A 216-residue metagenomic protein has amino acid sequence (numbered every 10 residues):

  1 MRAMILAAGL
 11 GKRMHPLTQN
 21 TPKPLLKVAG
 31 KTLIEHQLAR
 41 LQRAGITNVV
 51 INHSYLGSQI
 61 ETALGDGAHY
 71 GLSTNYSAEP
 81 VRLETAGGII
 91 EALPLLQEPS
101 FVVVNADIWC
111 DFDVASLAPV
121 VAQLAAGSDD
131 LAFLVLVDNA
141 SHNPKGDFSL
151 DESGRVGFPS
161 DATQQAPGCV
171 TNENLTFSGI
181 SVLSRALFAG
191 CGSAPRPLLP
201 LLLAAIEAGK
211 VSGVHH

Functional and structural regions predicted by a protein language model:
M1-S58: N-terminal glycine-rich phosphate-binding loop and ensuing alpha1 helix
R2-M4, N48-V50, N75, V102 (+2 more regions): A structural signal for isolated positions on well-ordered beta-strands in alpha/beta enzyme cores
P24, S73-N75, L131, R155 (+1 more regions): Conserved beta-strand segments of alpha/beta enzyme cores
K27, S149, V182-S184: Short, well-ordered beta-strand micro-motif
H36, G88-E91, L201: Well-ordered alpha-helical segments embedded in enzymatic catalytic cores
I46, S100-V104, W109, D113-A126 (+2 more regions): Catalytic-core segments of class I nucleotidyltransferases/pyrophosphorylases that form NMP-activated intermediates
S54, S77-E79, V135, P159 (+1 more regions): Conserved beta-strand termini and adjacent loop/short-helix elements that scaffold enzyme active sites in alpha/beta
E61, G67-E152, C191: Conserved beta-loop-beta/alpha segment of the NTase-like Rossmann-fold superfamily that binds/positions NTPs
